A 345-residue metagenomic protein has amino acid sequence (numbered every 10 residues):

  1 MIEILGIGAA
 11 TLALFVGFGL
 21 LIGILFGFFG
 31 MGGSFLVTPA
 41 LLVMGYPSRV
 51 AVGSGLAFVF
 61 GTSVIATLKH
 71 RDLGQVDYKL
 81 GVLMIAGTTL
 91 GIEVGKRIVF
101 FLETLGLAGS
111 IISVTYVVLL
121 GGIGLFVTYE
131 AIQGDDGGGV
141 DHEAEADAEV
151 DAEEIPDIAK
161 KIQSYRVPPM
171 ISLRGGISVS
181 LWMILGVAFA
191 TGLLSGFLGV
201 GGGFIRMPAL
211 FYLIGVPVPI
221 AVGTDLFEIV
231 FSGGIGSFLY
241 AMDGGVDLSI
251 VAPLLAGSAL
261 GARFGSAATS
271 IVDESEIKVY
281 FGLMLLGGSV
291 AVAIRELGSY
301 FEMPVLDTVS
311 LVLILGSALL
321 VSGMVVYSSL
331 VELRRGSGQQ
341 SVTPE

Functional and structural regions predicted by a protein language model:
I2-T104, S110-T115, L119-G121, L125-I132 (+5 more regions): Small-residue-rich hydrophobic segments that form or flank transmembrane alpha-helices in multi-pass membrane proteins
G8, D141, D151, P156 (+2 more regions): Serine/threonine-rich low-complexity intrinsically disordered regions
T115-G122, S299-E345: Transmembrane alpha-helices
Q133-I162: Flexible cytoplasmic inter-helical loops of multi-pass small-molecule transporters
A267-L313: A contiguous, mid-protein "functional segment" used to position or interact with cofactors/ions or partner subunits
